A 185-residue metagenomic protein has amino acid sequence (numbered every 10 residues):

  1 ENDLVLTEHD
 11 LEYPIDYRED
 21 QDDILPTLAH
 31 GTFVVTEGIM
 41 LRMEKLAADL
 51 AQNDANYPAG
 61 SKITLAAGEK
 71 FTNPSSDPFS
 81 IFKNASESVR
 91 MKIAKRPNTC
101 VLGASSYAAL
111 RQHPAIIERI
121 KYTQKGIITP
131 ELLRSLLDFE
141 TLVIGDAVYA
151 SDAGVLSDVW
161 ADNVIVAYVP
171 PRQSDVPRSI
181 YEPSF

Functional and structural regions predicted by a protein language model:
E1-H9, A66-D77, I117-F185: Sequence/fold signature of self-assembling virion shell proteins
E1-K95, S106-K121, D175-V176, S184-F185: Flexible, glycine/threonine- and acidic-rich loop/arm segments that mediate assembly and lattice contacts in viral
